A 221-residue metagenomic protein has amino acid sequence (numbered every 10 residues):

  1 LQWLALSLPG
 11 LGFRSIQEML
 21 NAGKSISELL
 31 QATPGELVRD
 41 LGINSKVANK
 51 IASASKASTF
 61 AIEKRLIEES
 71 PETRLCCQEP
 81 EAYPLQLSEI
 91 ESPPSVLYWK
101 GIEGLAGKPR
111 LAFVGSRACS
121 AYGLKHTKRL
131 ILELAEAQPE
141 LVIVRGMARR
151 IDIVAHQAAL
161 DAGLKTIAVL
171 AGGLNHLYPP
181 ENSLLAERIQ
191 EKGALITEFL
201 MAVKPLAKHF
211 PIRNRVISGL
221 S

Functional and structural regions predicted by a protein language model:
L1-E81: Short, small/acidic-rich helices and loops at N termini and domain boundaries of DNA replication/processing enzymes
S70, C77-S221: Glycine-biased, small-residue-rich flexible motifs in mid-sequence functional cores and linkers
